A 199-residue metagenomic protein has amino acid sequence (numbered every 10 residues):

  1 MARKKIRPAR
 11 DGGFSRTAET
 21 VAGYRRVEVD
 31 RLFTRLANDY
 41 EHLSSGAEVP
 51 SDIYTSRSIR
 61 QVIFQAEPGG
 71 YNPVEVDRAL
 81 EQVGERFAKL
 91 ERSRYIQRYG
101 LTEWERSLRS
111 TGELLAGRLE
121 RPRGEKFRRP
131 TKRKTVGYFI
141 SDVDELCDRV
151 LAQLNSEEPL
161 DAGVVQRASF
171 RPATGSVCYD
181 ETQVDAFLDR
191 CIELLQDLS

Functional and structural regions predicted by a protein language model:
M1-S199: Acidic, negatively charged sequence signal that fires either on conserved catalytic/metal-binding carboxylates
